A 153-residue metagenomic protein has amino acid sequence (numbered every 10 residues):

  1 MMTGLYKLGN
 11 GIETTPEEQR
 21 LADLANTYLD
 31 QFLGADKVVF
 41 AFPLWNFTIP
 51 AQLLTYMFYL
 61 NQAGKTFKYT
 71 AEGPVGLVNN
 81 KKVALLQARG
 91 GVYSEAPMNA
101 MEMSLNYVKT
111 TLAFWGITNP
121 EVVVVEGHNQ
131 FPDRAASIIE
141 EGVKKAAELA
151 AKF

Functional and structural regions predicted by a protein language model:
M1-F42, F47-F58, Q62, K144-F153: N-terminal beta1-alpha1-beta2 submodule of the flavodoxin-like/Rossmannoid cofactor-binding fold
Q31, A35-D36, K81, T111-P120: A structural motif corresponding to the C-terminal end of an alpha-helix and its immediate exit/capping segment
F40, V83-Q87, V122: Structural beta-sheet core signal
L44, R89, E126: Residue-level signal for short, function-critical loop segments
Y59-T66, N106: Gly/Ser/Thr-rich active-site loops/lids in small-molecule metabolic enzymes that frequently grip phosphoryl groups
Y69-F114: Short, glycine-/small-residue-rich phosphate/pyrophosphate-handling segment
E95-F153: Glycine-rich phosphate/pyrophosphate-binding loop and the adjoining helix
